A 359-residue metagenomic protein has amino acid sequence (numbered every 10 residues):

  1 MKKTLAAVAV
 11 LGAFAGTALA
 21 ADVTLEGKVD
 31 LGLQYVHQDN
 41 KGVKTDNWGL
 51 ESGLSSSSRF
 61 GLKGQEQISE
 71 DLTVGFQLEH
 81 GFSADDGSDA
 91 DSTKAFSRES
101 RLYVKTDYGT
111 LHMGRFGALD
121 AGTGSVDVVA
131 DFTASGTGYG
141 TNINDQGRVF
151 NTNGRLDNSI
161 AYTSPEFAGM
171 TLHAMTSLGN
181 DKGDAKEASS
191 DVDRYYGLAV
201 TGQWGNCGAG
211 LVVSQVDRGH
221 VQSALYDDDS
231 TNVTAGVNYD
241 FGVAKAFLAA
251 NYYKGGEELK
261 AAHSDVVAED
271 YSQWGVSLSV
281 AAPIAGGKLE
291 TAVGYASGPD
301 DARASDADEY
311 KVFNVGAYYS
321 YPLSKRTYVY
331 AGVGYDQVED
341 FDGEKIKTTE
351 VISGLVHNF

Functional and structural regions predicted by a protein language model:
M1-F359: Outer-membrane beta-barrel proteins
